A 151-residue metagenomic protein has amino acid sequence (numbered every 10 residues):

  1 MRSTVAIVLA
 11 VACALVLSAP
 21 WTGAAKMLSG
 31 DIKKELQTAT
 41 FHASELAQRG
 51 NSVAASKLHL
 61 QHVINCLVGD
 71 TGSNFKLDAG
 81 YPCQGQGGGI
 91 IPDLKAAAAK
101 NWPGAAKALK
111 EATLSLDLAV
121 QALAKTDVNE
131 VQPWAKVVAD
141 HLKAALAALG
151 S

Functional and structural regions predicted by a protein language model:
M1-L9: Bacterial N-terminal signal peptides that target proteins for export
V8-S18: Bacterial N-terminal signal peptides
A19-A25: Signal peptide processing junction and immediate N-terminal pro/mature segment of secreted/exported proteins
A25-S151: Mature extracytoplasmic or organellar-lumen-exposed domains after removal of signal/transit peptides
